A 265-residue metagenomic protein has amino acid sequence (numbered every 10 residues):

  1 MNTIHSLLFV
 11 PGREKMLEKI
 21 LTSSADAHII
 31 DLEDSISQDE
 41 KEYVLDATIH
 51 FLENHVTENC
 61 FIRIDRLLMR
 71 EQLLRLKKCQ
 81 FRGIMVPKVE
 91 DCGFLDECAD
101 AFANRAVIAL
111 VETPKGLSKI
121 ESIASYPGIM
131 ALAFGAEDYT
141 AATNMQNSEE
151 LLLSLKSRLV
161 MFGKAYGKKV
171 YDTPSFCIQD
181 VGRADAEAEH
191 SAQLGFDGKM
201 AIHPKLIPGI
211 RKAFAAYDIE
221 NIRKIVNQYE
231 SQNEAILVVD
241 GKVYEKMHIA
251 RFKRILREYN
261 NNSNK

Functional and structural regions predicted by a protein language model:
M1-K265: Expand to "…catalyze enediolate/carbanion chemistry for C-C bond making/breaking, isomerization, decarboxylation
